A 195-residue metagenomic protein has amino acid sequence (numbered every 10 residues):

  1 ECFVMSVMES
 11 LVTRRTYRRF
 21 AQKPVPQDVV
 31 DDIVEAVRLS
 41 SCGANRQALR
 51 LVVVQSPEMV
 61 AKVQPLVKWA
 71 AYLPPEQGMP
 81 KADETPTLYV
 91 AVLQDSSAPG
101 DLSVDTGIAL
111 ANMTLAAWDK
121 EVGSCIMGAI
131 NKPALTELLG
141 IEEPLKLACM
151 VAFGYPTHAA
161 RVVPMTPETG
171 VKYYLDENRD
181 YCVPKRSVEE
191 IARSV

Functional and structural regions predicted by a protein language model:
E1-V195: Acidic, surface-exposed loops and disordered segments
